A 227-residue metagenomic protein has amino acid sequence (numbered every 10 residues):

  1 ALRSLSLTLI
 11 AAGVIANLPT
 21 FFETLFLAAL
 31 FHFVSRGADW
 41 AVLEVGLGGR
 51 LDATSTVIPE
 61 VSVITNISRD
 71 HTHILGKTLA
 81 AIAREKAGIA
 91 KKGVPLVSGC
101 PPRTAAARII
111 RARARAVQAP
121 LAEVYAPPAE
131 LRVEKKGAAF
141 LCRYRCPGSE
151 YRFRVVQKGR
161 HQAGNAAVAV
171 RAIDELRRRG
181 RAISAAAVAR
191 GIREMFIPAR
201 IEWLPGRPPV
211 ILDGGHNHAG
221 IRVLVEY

Functional and structural regions predicted by a protein language model:
A1-S4, A28, H32, G88 (+5 more regions): Alpha-helical scaffold segments in soluble metabolic enzymes
A1-V57, H73-L75, A81: ATP-dependent carboxylate-amine ligase catalytic core
R3-A11, S35-R36, A87-K91, R115-P120 (+3 more regions): Generic secondary-structure signature for well-ordered alpha-helical cores
A16-N17, L96-G99, I211-L212: Short catalytic-loop micro-motif centered on adjacent basic/acidic residues
S35, W40-V45, D52-V63, S68-H71 (+2 more regions): Nucleotide phosphate-binding/pyrophosphate-handling subdomain across enzymes that bind or process nucleotide phosphates
G46-A53, I58-A119, Y227: Conserved catalytic-core segment of NTP-binding enzymes
G99-P101, R113-K135, V155-R160, A187-E194 (+2 more regions): Beta-strand->loop->alpha-helix junctions that form or flank phosphate-binding loops in nucleotide-handling enzymes
T104-A112, P128-S149: Oxyanion/phosphate-interacting regions
